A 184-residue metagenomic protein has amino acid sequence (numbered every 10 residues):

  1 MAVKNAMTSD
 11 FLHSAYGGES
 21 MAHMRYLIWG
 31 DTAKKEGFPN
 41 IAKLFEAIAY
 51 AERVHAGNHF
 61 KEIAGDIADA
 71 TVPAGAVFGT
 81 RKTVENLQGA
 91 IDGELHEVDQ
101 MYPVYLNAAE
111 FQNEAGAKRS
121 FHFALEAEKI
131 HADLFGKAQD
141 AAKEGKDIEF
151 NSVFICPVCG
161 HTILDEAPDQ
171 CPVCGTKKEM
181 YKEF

Functional and structural regions predicted by a protein language model:
M1-F184: Non-heme di-metal
